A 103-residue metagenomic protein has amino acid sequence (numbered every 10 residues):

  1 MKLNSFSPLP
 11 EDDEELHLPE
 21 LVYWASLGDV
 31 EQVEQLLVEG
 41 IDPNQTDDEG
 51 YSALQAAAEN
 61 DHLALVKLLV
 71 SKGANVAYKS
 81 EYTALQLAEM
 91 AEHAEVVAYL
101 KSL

Functional and structural regions predicted by a protein language model:
M1-E39: Intrinsically disordered, low-complexity regulatory segments in ankyrin-centric signaling systems
Q32, A64-L65, E95-V96: Conserved ankyrin/ankyrin-like repeat signature
